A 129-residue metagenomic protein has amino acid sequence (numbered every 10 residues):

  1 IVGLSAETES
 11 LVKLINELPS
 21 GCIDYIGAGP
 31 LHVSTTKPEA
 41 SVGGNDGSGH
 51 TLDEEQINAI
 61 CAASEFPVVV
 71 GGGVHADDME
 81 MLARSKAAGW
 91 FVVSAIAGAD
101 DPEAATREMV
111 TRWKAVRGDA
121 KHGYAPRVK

Functional and structural regions predicted by a protein language model:
I1-E7, G44-H75, M109-G123: Alpha-helix-loop-beta-strand connector modules within alpha/beta enzyme cores
S5-G49, A59-I60: Histidine/lysine/aspartate-rich catalytic loop segments that bind and position anionic ligands
T8-C22, A63-S64, V68-V70, V74-V92 (+2 more regions): Catalytic cores of alpha/beta
G27-S41, M79-R112: Glycine-rich phosphate-binding active-site loops on the catalytic face of alpha/beta enzymes
G43-N45, E103, R127: Intrinsic low-complexity, intrinsically disordered segments enriched in polar/basic residues
